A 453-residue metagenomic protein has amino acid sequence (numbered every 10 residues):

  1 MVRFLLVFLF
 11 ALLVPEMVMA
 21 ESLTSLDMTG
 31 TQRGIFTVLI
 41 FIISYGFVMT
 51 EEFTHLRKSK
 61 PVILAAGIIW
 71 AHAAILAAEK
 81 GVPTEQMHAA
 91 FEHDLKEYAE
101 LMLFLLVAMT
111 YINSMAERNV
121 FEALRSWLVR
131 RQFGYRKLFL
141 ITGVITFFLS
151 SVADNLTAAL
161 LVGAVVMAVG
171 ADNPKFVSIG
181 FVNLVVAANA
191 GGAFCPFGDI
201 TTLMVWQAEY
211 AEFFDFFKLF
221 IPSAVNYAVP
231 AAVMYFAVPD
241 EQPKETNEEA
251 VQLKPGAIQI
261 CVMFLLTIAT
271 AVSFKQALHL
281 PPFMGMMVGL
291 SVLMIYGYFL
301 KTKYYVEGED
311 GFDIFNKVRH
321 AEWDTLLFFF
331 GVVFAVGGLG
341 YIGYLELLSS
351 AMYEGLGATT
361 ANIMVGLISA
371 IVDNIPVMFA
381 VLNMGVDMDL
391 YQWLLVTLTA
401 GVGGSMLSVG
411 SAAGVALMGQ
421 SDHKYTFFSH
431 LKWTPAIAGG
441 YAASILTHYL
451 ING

Functional and structural regions predicted by a protein language model:
M1-A20: N-terminal secretory/membrane targeting signals
V2, E21, K175-S178, F194-C195 (+5 more regions): Juxtamembrane and boundary regions of transmembrane helices in multi-pass small-molecule transporters and channels
F8-L13, V38-T50, A65-A74, L105-N113 (+8 more regions): Hydrophobic core segments of alpha-helical transmembrane domains in multi-pass membrane transport and ion-translocation
D27-I40, K96-V107, S150-A159, L219-P230 (+2 more regions): Structural signature of hydrophobic alpha-helical transmembrane segments
V38-T110, A123-W127, R131, F283 (+2 more regions): Hydrophobic transmembrane alpha-helices of multi-pass solute/ion transporters
V82-K175, D324-V386: Membrane-embedded alpha-helical segments and adjacent helix-loop junctions characteristic of multi-pass solute
L124, T157-A168, F181-V182, C195-E209 (+5 more regions): Re-entrant/interfacial helical elements at transmembrane boundaries that shape and gate the permeation pathway
S126, F133-T142, A171-N183, A211-P222 (+3 more regions): Membrane-interface alpha-helices at helix entry/exit sites of multi-pass transporters
